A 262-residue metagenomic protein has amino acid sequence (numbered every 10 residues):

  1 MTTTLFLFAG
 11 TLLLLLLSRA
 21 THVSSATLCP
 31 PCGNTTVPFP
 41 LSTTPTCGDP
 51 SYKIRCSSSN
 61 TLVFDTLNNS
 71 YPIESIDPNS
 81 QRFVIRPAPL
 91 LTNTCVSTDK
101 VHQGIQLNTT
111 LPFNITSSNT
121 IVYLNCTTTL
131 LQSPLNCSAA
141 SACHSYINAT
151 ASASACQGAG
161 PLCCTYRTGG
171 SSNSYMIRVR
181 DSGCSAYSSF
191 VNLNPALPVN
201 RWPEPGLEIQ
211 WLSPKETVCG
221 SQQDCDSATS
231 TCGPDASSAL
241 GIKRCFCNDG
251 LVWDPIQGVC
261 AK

Functional and structural regions predicted by a protein language model:
T2-K262: Typically disulfide-stabilized, N-glycosylated extracellular/lumenal ectodomains of secreted and cell-surface proteins
